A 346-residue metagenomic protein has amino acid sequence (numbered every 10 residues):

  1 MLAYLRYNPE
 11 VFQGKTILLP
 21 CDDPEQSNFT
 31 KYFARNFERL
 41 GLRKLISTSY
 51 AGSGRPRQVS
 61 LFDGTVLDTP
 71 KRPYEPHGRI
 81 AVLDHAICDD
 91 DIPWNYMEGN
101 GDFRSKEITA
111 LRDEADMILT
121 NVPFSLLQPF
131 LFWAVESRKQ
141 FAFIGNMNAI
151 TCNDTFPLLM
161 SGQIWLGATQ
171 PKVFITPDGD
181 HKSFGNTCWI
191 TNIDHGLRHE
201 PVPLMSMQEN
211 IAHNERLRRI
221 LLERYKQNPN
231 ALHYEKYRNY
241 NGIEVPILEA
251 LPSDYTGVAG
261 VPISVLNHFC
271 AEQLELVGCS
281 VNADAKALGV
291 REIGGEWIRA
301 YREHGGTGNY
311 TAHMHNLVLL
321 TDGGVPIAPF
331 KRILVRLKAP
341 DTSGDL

Functional and structural regions predicted by a protein language model:
M1-L346: Class I S-adenosyl-L-methionine-dependent methyltransferase catalytic core
